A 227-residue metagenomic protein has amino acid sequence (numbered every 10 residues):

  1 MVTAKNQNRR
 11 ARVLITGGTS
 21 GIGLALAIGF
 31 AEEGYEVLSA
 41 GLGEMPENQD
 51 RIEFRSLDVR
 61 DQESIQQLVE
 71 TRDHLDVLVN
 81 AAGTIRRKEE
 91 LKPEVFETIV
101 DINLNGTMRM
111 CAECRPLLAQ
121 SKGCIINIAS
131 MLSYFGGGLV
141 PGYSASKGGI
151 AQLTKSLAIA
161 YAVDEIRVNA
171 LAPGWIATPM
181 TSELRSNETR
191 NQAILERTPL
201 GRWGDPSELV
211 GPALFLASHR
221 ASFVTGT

Functional and structural regions predicted by a protein language model:
T19-S20: Conserved glycine-rich cofactor-binding loop
A81-R86: Conserved NAD(P)H cofactor-binding loop of Rossmann-fold oxidoreductase domains
R87-V100, I194: Substrate-binding pocket helix/loop in short-chain dehydrogenase/reductase
C111, S146, T154: Active-site helix of classical SDR
P116, I159-V163, S222: Alpha-helical segment proximal to the catalytic Tyr-Lys
S130: Residue(s) in the substrate-gating loop at a strand-loop-helix junction that position the organic substrate next
A170, T189-V224: C-terminal helical subdomain
